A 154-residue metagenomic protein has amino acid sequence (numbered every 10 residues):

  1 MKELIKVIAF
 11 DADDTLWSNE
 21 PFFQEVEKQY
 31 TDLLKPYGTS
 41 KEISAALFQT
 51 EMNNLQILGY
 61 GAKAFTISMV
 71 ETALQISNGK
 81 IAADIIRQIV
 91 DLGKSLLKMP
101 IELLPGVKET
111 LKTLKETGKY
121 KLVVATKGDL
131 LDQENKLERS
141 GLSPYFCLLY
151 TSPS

Functional and structural regions predicted by a protein language model:
K2-A46: Active-site neighborhood of HAD-like aspartate-dependent phosphohydrolases
P21-E25, P105, E109, N135: Generic recognition of short, well-ordered alpha-helical segments
F23-T31, T66, V70, L130: An amphipathic alpha-helix signature
P36, F48-S95: A metal-dependent, Asp-based hydrolase signature
K63, D84-R87, D91-L122: Short, acidic loop-to-helix structural element flanking the phosphoryl-transfer center in phosphate-processing enzymes
K115-V123, G128-L149: Substrate-recognition/cap helix-loop segment adjacent to the acidic, metal-dependent catalytic center of Asp-based
Y150-S154: Conserved small/polar residues in nucleotide/adenosyl-binding loops
